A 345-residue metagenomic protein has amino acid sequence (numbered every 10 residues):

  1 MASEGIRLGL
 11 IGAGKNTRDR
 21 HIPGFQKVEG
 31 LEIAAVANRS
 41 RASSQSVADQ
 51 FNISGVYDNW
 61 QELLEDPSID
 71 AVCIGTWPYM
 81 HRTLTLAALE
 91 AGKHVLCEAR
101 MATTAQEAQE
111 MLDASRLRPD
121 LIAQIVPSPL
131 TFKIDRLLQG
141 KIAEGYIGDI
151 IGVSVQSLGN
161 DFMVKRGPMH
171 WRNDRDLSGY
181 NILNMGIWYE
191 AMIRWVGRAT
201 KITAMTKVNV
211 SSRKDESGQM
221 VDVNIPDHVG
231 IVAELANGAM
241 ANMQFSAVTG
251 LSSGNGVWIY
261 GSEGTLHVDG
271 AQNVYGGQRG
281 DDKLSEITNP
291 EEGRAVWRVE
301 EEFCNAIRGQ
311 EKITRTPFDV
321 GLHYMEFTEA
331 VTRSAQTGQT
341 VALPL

Functional and structural regions predicted by a protein language model:
M1-F51: N-terminal Rossmann-like dinucleotide-binding module
M1-G5, A71-I74, Q109, R116 (+2 more regions): C-terminal helix-rich "cap/oligomerization" subdomain common to oxidoreductases
A2, D70-L130: Beta-strand-loop-alpha-helix segment that lines the small-molecule cofactor/substrate pocket of alpha/beta enzymes
G5, L31-I33, I69, I150 (+1 more regions): Core-facing hydrophobic residues within beta-strands of well-ordered domains
N16, R39, V268, P290-E301 (+2 more regions): Active-site loop of classical SDR/Rossmann-like NAD(P)-dependent oxidoreductases, centered on the catalytic Tyr-X3-Lys
I53-N59: Conserved SAM-binding strand-loop segment of SAM-dependent methyltransferases
L121, P129-V221, G338: Predominantly a Rossmann-like dinucleotide-binding segment in NAD(P)-dependent oxidoreductases
L183-N184, Y189-Q272, E301-A306, Q310-K312 (+1 more regions): Contiguous beta-strand/loop segments that form the cofactor/metal-binding neighborhood of enzyme cores
